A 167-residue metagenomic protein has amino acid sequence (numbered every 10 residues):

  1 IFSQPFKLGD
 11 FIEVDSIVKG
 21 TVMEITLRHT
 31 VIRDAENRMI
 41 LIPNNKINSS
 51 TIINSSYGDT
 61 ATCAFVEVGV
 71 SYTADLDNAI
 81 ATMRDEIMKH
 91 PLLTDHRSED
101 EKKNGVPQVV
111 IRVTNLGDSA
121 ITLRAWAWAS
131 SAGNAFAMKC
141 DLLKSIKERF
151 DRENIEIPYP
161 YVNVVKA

Functional and structural regions predicted by a protein language model:
F2-K103: Soluble accessory domains appended to multi-pass membrane transport proteins
N54-S55, A74, R84, L92-A167: Solvent-exposed, non-transmembrane regulatory segments of membrane-associated proteins
